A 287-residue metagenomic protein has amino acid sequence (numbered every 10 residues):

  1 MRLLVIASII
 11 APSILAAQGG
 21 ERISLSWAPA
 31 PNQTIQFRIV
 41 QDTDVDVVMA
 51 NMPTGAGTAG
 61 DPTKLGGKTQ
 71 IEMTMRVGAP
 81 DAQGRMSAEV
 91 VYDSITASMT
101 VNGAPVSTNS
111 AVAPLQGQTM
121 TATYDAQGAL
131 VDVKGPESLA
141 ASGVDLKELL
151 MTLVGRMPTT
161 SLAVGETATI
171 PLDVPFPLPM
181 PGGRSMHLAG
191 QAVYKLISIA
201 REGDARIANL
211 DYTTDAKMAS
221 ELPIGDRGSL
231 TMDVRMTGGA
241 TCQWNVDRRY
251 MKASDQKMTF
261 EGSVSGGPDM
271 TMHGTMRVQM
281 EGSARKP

Functional and structural regions predicted by a protein language model:
M1-V5: Positively charged n-region of N-terminal signal peptides that target proteins for export
A7-A17: Hydrophobic h-region of N-terminal signal peptides that target proteins for export in Gram-negative bacteria
Q18-P287: Signature of exported/secreted
